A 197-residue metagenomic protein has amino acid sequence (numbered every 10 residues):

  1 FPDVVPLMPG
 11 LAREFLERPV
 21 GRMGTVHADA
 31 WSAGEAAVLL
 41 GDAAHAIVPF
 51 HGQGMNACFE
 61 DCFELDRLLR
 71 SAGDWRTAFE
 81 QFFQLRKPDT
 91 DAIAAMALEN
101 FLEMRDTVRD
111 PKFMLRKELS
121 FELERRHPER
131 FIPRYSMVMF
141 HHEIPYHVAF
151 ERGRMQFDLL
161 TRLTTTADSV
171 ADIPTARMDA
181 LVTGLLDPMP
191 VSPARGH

Functional and structural regions predicted by a protein language model:
F1-R76: FAD/FMN-dependent oxidoreductases across multiple families
P6, R67-H197: C-terminal helical "tail/cap" subdomain of flavin- and related membrane-associated enzymes
